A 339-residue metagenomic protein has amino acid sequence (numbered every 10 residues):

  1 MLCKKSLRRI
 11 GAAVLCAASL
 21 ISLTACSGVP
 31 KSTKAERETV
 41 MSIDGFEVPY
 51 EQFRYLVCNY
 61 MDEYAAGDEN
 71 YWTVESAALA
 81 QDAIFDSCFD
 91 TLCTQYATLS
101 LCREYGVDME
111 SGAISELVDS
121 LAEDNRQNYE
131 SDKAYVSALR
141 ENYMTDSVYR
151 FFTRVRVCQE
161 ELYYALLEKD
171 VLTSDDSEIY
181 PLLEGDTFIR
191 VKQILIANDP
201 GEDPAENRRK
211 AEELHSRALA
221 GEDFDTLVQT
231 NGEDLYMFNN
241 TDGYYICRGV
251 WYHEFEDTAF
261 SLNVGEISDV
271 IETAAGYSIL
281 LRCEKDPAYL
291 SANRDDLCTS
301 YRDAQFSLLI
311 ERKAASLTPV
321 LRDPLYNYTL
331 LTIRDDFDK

Functional and structural regions predicted by a protein language model:
L2-V14: Bacterial N-terminal signal peptides that target proteins for export
I21-A25: C-terminal motif of bacterial Sec signal peptides marking the signal peptidase cleavage site
G28-E36, S137-E206, V250-K339: PPIase-associated folding chaperone regions across multiple families
K31-M144: N-terminal targeting/tethering segments
E47, Q52-R54, S111-A113, L195-P200 (+2 more regions): A mature extracytoplasmic/lumenal domain signature
V57-Y64, L92, Y96, S100-M109 (+10 more regions): Sec/Tat-exported extracytoplasmic proteins
V74-S87, T230, A315-L325: A short, charged
E213-E254, C283-E284, A292: Peptidyl-prolyl cis-trans isomerase
